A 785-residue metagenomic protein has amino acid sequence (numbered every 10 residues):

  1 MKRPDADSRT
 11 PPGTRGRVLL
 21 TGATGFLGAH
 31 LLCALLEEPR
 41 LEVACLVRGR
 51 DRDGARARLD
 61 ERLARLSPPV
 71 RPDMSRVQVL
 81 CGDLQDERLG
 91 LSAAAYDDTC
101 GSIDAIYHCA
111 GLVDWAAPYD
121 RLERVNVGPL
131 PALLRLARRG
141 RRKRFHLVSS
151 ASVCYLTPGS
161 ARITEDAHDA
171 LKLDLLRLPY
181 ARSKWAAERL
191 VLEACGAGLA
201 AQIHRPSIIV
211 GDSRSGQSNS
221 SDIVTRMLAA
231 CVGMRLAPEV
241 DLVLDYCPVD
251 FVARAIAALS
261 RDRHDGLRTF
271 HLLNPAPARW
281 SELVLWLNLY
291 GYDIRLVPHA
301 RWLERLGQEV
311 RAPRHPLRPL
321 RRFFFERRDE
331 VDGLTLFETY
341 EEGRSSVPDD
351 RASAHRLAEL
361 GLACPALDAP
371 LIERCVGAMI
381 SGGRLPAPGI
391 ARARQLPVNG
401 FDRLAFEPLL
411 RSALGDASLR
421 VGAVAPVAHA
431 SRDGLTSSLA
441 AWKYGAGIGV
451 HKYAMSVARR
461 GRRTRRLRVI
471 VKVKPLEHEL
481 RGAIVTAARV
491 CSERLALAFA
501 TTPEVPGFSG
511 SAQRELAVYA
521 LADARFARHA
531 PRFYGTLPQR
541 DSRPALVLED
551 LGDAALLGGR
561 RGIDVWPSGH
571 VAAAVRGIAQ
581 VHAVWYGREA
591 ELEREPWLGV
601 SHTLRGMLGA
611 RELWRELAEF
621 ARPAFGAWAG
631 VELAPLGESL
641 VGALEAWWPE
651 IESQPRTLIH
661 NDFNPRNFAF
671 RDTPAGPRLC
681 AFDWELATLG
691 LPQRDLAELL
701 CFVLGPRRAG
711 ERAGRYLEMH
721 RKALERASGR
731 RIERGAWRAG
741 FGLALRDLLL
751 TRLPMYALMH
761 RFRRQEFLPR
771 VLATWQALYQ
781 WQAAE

Functional and structural regions predicted by a protein language model:
M1-C109, Y119, V471: N-terminal Rossmann/SDR dinucleotide-binding element
M1-K2, R17, R40, A44-V47 (+2 more regions): Amphipathic terminal alpha-helices
G101, A105-C109, A116-R124, G128-P179 (+2 more regions): Conserved Rossmann-fold NAD(P)-dependent oxidoreductase catalytic core, especially the SDR/UDP-sugar
L173-R205: Active-site Tyr-X1-5-Lys
L259-G333: Mid/C-terminal beta-alpha module of Rossmann-like enzyme folds, strongest in SDR-family dehydrogenases/epimerases
V450, S456, G461-L608, P692-Q693: Conserved ATP-binding subdomain of kinase catalytic cores across diverse folds
A555-H660, R671-P674, R770, Q780-W781: ATP-dependent phospho-/nucleotidyl transfer catalytic cores
L686-S728, D747-E766: Active-site activation/catalytic loop segments of kinase-like enzymes and analogous catalytic loops in related
